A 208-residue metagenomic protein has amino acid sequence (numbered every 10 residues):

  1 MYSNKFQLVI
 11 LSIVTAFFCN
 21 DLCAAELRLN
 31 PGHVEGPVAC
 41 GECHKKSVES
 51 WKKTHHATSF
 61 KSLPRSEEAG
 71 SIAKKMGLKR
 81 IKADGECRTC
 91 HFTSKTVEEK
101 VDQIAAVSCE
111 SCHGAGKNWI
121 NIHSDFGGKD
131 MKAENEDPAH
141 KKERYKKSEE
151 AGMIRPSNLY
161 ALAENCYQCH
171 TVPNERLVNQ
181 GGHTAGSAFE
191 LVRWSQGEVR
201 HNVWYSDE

Functional and structural regions predicted by a protein language model:
M1-K5: N-terminal secretory signal peptides that target proteins for export/translocation
V9-D21: Bacterial N-terminal signal peptides
L22-E26: Boundary at the C-terminal end of the N-terminal hydrophobic targeting segment
L27, S47-M76, T96-V107, S111 (+1 more regions): Primarily the internal scaffold of c-type cytochrome electron-transfer domains, especially repeated/multiheme c-type
L27-E42: Local sequence-structure signature of Cys/Sec-based thiol-disulfide redox active-site neighborhoods
P37-V38, R80, D84, A106 (+1 more regions): Residues immediately within or flanking Cys/His clusters that coordinate Zn2+ in small zinc-binding modules
A69, K75-S94: Long, well-ordered hydrophobic secondary-structure segments characteristic of membrane-embedded and membrane-proximal
